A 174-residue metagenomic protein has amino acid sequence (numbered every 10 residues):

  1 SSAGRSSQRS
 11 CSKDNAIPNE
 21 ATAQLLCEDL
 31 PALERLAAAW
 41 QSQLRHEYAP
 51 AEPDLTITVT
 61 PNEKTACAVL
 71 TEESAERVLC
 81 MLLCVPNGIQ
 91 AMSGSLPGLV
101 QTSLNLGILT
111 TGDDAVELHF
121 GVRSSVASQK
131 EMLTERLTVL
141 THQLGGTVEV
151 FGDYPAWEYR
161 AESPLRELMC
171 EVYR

Functional and structural regions predicted by a protein language model:
S2-R5, Y48-P53, L99-Q101, L144-T147 (+1 more regions): Short secondary-structure junctions
A3-S12, T22, L26-A32, L36 (+2 more regions): Intrinsically disordered, low-complexity segments enriched in serine/proline and basic residues
Q8-S12, P18, L104-I108, D113: Glycine/acidic-rich beta-strand-loop module
I17-N19, A51, G98, G112-D114: Solvent-exposed loop and beta-edge segments used for protein-protein assembly and interaction
N19-L26, T60-E63, V116-R123, V150-G152: Short, hydrophobic beta-strand segments
P31, T58-L104, T110-D113, A127-M132 (+1 more regions): An extended, acidic, His-containing surface patch that forms the Zn2+-binding/catalytic region of metallohydrolases
A38-A49, V139-G146: A common structural junction motif
H119-G145: C-terminal, non-catalytic macromolecule-binding modules
